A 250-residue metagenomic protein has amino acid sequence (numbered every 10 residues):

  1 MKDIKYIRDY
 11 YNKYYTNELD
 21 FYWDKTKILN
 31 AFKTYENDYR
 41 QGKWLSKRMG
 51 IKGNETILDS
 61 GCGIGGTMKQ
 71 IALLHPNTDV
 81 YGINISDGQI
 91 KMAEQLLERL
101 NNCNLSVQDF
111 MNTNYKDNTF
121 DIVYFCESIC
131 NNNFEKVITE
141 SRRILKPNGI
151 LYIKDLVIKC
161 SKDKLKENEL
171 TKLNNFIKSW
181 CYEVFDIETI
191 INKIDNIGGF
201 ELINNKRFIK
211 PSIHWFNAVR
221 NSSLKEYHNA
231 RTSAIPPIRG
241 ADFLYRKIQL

Functional and structural regions predicted by a protein language model:
M1-T26: N-terminal, positively charged/glycine-rich alpha-helical extensions of SAM-dependent methyltransferases
Y35-G53: Conserved alpha-helix/loop element of class I SAM-dependent methyltransferases that forms part of the SAM/SAH-binding
L58, I64-N112: Class I SAM-dependent methyltransferase SAM/SAH-binding core
M111-I122: A short acidic, Gly/Pro-enriched loop at the edge of an enzyme's catalytic core that lines a small-molecule cofactor
E135-I150: A short glycine-rich, Lys/Arg-flanked "PGG" loop and its adjoining helix->strand segment in the class I
V157-C181: Short, glycine-/aromatic-enriched active-site segment of Class I SAM-dependent methyltransferases
Y182-G198: Short alpha-helix
F200-H228: Conserved catalytic loop of SAM-dependent methyltransferase domains
